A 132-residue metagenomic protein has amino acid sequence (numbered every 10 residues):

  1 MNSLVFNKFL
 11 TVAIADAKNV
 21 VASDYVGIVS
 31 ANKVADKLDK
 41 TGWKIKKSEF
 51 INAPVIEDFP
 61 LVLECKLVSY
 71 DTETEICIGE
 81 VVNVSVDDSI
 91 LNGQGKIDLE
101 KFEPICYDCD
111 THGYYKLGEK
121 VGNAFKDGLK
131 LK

Functional and structural regions predicted by a protein language model:
M1-K132: Basic, polyanion-binding surface patches
